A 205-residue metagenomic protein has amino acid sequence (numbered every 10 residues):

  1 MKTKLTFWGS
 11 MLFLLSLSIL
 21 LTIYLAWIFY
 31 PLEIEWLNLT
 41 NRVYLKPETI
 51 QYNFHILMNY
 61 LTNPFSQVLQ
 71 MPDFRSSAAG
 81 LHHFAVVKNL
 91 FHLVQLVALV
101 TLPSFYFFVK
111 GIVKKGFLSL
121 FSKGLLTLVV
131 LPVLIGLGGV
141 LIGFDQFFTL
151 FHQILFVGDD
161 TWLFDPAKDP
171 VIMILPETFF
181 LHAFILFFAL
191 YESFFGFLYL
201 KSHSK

Functional and structural regions predicted by a protein language model:
M1-P31: Hydrophobic secretory-pathway targeting helix
M11-I23, P47-Y52, L126-T149: Hydrophobic alpha-helical membrane-insertion segments
M11-L21, Q95-V113, H182-K205: Transmembrane alpha-helical segments in integral membrane proteins
I19-V86, D159: Long, glycine/tryptophan/cysteine-rich extracytoplasmic
T62-V100, E177-F188: Individual transmembrane alpha-helix segments
L102-Q146, F197-K205: Juxtamembrane interface at the cytosolic side of transmembrane helices
L141-P166: Juxtamembrane non-transmembrane "cap" segments at the membrane-aqueous interface of multi-pass membrane proteins
W162-E177: Solvent-exposed, non-transmembrane helices and loops of integral membrane proteins
